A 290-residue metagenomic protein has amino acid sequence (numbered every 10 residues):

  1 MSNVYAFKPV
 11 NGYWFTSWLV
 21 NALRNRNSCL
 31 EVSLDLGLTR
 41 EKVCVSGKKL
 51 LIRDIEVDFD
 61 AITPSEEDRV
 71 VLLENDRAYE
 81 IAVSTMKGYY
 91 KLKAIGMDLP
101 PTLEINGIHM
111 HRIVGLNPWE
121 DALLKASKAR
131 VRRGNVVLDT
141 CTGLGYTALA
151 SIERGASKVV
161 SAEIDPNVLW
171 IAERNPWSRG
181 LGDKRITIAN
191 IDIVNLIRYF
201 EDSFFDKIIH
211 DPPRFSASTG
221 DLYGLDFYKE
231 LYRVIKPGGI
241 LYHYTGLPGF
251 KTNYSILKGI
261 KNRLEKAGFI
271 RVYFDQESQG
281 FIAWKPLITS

Functional and structural regions predicted by a protein language model:
M1-G96: N-terminal auxiliary segments of SAM/dcSAM-dependent transferases
R132-G143: Conserved class I S-adenosyl-L-methionine
L144-A156: Conserved SAM-binding loop of SAM-dependent methyltransferases across substrates and taxa, primarily the Class I
K158-E163: Conserved SAM-binding motif I beta-strand of class I
I164-D202: S-adenosyl-L-methionine
Y223-P237: A short glycine-rich, Lys/Arg-flanked "PGG" loop and its adjoining helix->strand segment in the class I
G238-T245: Conserved beta-strand signature within the Rossmann-like core of class I S-adenosyl-L-methionine
G249-S290: Class I S-adenosyl-L-methionine
